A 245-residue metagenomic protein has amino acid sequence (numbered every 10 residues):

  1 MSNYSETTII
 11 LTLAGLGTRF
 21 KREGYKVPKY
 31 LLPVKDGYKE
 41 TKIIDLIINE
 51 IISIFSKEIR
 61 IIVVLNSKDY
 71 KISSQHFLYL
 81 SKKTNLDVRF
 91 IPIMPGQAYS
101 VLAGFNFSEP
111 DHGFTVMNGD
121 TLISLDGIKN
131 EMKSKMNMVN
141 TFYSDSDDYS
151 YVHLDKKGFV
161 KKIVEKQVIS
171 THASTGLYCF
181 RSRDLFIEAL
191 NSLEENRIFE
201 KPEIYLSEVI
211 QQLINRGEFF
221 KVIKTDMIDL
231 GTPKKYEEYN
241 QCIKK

Functional and structural regions predicted by a protein language model:
M1-L11, R19-R22, P33-V116: Conserved N-terminal catalytic core of the sugar/cofactor nucleotidyltransferase
S2-I9, A173-K245: Conserved alpha/beta core of the MobA/IspD/sugar-nucleotide pyrophosphorylase nucleotidyltransferase superfamily
T12, N118-G119, K224: A secondary-structure boundary/capping signal
L16, D120-T121: Active-site metal-binding loops of divalent metal-dependent hydrolases
I44, G104, D120, V152 (+1 more regions): Residue-level signal for inorganic ion chemistry
T121-S124, D229: A short, conserved beta-strand element in the Rossmann-like catalytic core that flanks the donor/metal-binding loop
I123-R197: Conserved core of the sugar-phosphate nucleotidyltransferase
